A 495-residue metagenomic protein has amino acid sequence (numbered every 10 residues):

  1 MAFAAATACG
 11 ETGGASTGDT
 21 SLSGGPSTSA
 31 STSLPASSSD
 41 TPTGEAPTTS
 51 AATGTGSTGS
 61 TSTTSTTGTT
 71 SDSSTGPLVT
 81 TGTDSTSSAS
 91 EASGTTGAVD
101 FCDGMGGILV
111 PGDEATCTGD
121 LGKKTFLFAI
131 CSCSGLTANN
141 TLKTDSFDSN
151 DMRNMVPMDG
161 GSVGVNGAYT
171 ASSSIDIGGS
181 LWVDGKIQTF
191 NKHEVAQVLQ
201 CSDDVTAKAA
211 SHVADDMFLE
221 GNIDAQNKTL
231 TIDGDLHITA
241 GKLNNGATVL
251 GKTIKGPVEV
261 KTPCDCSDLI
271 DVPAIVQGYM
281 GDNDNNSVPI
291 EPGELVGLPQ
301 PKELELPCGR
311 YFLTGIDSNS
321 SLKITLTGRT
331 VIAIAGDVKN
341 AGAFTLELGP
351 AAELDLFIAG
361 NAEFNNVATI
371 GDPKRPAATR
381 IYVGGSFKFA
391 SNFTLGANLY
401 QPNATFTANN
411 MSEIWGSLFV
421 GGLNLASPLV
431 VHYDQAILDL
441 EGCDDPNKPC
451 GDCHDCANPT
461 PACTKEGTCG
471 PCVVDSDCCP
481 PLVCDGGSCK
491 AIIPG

Functional and structural regions predicted by a protein language model:
A6-G107, P111, T118: Ser/Thr-rich, Pro/Gly/Ala-heavy low-complexity intrinsically disordered linkers and tails of secreted extracellular
G10-G13, D434-L440, S488-P494: Short beta-strand-to-coil "C-cap" segments at the C-terminal boundary of structured domains/repeats, marking
V99-K228, N285-L438: Long, polar low-complexity repeats
D120-A129, C133, V260-S267, A378 (+3 more regions): Short domain-boundary/entry signatures in modular proteins, especially in secreted/extracellular architectures
L236-V258: Leucine-rich solenoid repeat scaffolds
K252-V288, D445: Intrinsically disordered, low-complexity terminal regions
P446-G495: Secreted, cysteine-rich disulfide-bonded mini-domains of extracellular proteins
